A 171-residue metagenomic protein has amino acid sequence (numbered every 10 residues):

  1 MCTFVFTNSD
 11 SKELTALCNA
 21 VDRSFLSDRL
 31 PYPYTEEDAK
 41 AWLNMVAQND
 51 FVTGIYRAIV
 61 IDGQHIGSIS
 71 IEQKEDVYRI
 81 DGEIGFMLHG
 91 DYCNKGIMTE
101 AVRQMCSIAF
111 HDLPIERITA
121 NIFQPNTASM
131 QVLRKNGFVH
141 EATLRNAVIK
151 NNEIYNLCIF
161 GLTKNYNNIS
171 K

Functional and structural regions predicted by a protein language model:
M1-S24, Y56-K171: Acyl-donor (CoA/ACP) binding surface of acyl/acetyltransferases
R23-N44: Conserved GNAT-fold acetyl-CoA-binding loop/helix
L43-M45, N146-A147: A generic local structural motif
M45-V46, I108: A generic secondary-structure signal
A47-V52, F138: Short loop/turn motifs at secondary-structure junctions and domain boundaries
